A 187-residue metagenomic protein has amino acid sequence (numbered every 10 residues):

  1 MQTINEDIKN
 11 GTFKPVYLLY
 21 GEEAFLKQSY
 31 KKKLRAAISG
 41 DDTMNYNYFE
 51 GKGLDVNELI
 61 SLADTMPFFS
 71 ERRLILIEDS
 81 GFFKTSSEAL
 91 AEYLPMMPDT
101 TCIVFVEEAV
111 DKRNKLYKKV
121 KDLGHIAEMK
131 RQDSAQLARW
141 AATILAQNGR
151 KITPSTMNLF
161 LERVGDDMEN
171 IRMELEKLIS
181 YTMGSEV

Functional and structural regions predicted by a protein language model:
M1-V187: Conserved beta/loop motifs at nucleotide-recognition and modification sites
